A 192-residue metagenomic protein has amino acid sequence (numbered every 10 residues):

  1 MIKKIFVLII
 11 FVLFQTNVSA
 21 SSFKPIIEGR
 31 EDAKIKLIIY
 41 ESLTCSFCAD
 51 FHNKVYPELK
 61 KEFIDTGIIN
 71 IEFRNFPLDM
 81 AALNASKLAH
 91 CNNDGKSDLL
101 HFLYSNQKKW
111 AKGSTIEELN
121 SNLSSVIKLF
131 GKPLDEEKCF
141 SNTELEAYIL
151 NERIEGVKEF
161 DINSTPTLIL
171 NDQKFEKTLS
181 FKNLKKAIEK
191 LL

Functional and structural regions predicted by a protein language model:
M1-L83, K128, K132, L145-F160 (+1 more regions): Extracytoplasmic thiol/disulfide redox context detector
P77-T165, I169-K182, K186-L192: Cysteine-centric redox/oxidoreductase cores and disulfide-bonded domains
